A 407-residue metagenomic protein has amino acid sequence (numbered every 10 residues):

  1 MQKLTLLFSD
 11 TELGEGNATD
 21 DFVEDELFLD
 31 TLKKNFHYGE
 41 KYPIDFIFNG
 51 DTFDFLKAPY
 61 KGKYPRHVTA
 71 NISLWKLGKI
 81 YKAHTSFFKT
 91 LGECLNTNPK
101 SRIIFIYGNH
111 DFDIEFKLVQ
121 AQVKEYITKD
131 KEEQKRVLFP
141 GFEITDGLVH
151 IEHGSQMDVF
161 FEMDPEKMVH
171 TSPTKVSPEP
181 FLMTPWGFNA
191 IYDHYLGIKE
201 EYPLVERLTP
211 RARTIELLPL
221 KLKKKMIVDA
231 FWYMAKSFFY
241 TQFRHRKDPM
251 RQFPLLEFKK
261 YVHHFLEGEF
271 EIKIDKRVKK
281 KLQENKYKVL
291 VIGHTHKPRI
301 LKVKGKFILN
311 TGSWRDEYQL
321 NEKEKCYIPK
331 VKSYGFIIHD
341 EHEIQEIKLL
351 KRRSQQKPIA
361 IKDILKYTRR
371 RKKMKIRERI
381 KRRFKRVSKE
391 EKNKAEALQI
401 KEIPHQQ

Functional and structural regions predicted by a protein language model:
M1-Q407: Extended recognition/assembly regions associated with phosphoester-bond processing machinery
